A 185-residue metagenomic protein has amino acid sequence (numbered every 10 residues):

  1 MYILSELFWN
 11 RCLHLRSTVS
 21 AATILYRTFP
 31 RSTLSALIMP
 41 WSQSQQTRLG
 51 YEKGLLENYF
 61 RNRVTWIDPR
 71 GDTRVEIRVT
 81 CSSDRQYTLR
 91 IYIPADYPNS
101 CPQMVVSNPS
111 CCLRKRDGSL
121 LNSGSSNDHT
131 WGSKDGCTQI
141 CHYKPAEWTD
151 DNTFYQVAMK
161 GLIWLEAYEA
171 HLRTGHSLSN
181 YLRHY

Functional and structural regions predicted by a protein language model:
Y2-R90, D96-Y185: UBC/E2-like fold recognition across ubiquitin and ubiquitin-like conjugation systems, capturing catalytically active
